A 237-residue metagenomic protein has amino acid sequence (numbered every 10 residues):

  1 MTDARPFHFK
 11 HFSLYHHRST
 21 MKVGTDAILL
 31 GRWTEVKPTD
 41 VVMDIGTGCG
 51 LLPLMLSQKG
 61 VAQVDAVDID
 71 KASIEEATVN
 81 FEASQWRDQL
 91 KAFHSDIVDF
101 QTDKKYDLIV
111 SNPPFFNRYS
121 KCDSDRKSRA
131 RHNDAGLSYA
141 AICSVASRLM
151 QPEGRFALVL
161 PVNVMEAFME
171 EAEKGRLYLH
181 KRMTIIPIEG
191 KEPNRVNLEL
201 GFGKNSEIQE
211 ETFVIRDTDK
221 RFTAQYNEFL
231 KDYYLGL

Functional and structural regions predicted by a protein language model:
M1-V36: Class I SAM-dependent transferase core
H8, V36, W86, E173-R176 (+1 more regions): Short, structurally constrained coil/turn elements that cap an alpha-helix or connect an alpha-helix to the following
S13, Q63, Q89-K91, Y178-K181: Conserved beta-strand segments of alpha/beta enzyme cores
T20, K71, H94-E199, G203: S-adenosylmethionine
T25, T47, T223: Ser/Thr-centric signal marking residues that sit in or immediately flank functional binding/regulatory motifs
W33-D103, L108-C122: Conserved SAM/SAH cofactor-binding pocket of Class I
K191-L237: SAM/dcSAM-binding transferase cores
